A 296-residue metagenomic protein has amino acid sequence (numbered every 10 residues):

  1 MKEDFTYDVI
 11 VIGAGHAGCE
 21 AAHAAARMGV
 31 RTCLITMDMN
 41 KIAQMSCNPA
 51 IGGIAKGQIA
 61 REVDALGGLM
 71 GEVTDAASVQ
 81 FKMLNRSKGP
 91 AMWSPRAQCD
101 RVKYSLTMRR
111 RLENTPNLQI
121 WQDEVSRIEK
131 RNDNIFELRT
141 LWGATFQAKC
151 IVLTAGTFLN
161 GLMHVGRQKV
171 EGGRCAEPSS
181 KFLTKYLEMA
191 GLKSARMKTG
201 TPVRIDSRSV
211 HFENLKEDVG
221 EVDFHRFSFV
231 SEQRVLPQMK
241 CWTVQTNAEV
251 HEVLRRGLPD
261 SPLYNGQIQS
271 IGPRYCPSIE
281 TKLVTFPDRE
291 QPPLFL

Functional and structural regions predicted by a protein language model:
K2-E3, T145: Short, flexible hinge/linker loops that cap or flank conserved catalytic cores
E3-A17: Beta1/beta-strand and adjacent pyrophosphate-binding region of the FAD-binding site in flavoprotein oxidoreductases
F5, H23-R127, R131, W142 (+4 more regions): Conserved N-terminal/central alpha/beta ligand/cofactor-binding core
I12, T145-G156: Short hydrophobic core segments
H23, L141-G143, K282-F286: A generic local secondary-structure boundary/capping motif
N132-E137: Short, hydrophobic/aromatic-rich segments at coil-to-beta transitions
L258-L296: C-terminal catalytic lobe of FAD-dependent flavoproteins
